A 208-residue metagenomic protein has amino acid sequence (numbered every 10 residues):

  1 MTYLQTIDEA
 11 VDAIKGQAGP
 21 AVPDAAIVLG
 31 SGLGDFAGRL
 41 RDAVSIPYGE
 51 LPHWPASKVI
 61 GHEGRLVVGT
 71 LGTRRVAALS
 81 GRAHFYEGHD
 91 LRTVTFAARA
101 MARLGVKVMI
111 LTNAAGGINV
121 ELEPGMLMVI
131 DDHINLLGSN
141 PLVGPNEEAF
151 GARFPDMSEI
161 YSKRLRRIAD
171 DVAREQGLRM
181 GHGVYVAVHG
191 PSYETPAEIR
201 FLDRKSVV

Functional and structural regions predicted by a protein language model:
M1-M157: Metabolite-binding pocket within alpha/beta catalytic cores that recognizes anionic/polar moieties
S158-F201: Active-site rim beta-loop-alpha module in soluble metabolic enzymes
S206-V208: Conserved small/polar residues in nucleotide/adenosyl-binding loops
